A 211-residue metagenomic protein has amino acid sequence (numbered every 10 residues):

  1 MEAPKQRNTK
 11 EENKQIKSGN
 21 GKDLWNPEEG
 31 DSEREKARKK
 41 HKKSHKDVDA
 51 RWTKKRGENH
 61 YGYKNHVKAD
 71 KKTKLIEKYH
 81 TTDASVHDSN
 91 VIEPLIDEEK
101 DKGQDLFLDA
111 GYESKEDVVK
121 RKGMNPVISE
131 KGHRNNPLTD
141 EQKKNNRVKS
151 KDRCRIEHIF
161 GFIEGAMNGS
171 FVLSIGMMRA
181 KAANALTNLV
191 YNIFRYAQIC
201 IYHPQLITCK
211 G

Functional and structural regions predicted by a protein language model:
M1-A110, K115-K120: Polybasic low-complexity intrinsically disordered regions
E11-G19, D23, D105, A110-A182: Helix-centered, glycine/charged polyanion-binding patches within enzymatic domains that contact phosphate-containing
K100, E164, F194, Q198: Hydrophobic/aromatic-lined pockets within catalytic cores
S170, A197-G211: A short, flexible helix-boundary coil/loop motif
